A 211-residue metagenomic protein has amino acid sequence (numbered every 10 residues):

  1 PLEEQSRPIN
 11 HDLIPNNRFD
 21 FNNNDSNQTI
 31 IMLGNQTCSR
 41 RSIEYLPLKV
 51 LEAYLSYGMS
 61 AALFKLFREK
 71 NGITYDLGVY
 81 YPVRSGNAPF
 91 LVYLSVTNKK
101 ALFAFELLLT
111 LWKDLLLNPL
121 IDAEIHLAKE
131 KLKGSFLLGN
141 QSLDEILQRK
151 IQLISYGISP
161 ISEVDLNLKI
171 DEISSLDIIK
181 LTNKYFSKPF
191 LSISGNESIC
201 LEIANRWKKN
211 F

Functional and structural regions predicted by a protein language model:
P1-S39, E197-F211: An aromatic/glycine/proline-enriched structural segment found at the starts of mature extracellular/organellar domains
S6-N10, F136, Q152-K184, R206 (+1 more regions): Histidine-acidic residue clusters that define the catalytic metal-binding segment of zinc metallopeptidase domains
R18-N23, D76-P82, K180: Short beta-strand/turn micro-motifs at beta-sheet edges
M32-C38, R68-L117, D122-D171, K188-N196: M16 family metallopeptidases and their MPP-like homologs
L33, I43-L55, F64-E69: Active/ligand-binding-proximal structured segments within catalytic/core domains that scaffold catalytic residues
V50-G58, L108-L115: Bilobed periplasmic-binding protein/Venus flytrap-like ligand-binding cleft at the lobe interface of extracytoplasmic
